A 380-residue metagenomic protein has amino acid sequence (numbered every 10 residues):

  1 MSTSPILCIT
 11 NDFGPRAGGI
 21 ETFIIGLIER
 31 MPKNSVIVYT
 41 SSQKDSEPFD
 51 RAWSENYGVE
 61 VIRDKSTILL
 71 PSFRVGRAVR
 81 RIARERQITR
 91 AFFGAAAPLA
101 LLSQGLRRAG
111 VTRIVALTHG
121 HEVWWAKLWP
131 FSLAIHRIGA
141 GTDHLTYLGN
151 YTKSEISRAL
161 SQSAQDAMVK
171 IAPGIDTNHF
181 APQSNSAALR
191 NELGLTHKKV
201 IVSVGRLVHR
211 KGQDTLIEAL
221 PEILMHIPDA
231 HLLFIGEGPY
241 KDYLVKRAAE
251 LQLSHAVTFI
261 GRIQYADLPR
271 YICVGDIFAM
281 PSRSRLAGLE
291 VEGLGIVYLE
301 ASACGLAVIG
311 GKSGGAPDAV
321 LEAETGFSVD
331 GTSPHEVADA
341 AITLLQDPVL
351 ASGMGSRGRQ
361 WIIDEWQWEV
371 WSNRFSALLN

Functional and structural regions predicted by a protein language model:
I9, L195-K211, I217-L220: Conserved donor-binding/catalytic core segment of Leloir-type glycosyltransferases
Y39, A140-S184, L195, F259-I260: Donor nucleotide-sugar binding/catalytic pocket of nucleotide-sugar-dependent glycosyltransferases
F93-L99: Short His-centered aromatic/hydrophobic patch
D229, K246, A256, E336 (+4 more regions): A short, well-ordered alpha-helix in the C-terminal region of glycosyltransferases
V245-D267, I277: Nucleotide-activated donor-binding/catalytic signature segment of Leloir-type glycosyltransferases, i.e., the conserved
C273-V291, L306: Acidic donor-binding loop of glycosyltransferase active sites
A279, Y298, A303, A307-G310 (+1 more regions): Short hydrophobic beta-strand element within catalytic cores of glycosyltransferases and related nucleotide-activated
L321-A323, F327-P334, T343-V349: Conserved acidic donor-binding segment of nucleotide-sugar-dependent glycosyltransferases
